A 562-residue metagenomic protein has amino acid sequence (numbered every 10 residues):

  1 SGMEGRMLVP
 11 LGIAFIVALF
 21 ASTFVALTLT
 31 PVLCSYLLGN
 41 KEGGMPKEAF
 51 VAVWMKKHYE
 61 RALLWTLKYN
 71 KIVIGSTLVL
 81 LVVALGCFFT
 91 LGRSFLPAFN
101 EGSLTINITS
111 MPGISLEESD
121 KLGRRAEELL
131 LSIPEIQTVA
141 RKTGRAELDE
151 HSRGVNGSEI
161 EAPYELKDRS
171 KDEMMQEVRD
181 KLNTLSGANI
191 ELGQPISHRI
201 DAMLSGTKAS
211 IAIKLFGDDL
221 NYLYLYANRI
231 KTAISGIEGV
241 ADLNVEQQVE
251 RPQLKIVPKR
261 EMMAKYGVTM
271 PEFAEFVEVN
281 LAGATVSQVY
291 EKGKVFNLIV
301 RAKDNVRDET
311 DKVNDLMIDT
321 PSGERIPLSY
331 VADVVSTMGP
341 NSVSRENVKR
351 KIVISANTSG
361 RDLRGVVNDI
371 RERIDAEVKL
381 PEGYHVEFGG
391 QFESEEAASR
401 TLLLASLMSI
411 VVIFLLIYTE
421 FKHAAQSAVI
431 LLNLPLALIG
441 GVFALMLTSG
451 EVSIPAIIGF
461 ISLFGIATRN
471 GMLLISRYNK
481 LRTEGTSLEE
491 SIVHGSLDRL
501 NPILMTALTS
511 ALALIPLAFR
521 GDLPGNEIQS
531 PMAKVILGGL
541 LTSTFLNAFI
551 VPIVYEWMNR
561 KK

Functional and structural regions predicted by a protein language model:
S1-F15, S94-P97, Q391-F392, F421 (+2 more regions): Short helix-loop junctions at transmembrane helix boundaries
S1-M7, L78-I114, R169, S205-S210 (+1 more regions): Transmembrane helices with small-residue packing motifs
M3, V9, F24, T28-L81 (+6 more regions): Interfacial helix-loop-helix hairpins and adjacent transmembrane helices of multi-pass alpha-helical membrane proteins
V17, A21, V25, V412-D498 (+3 more regions): Hydrophobic transmembrane alpha-helices and their membrane-interface caps in long multi-pass transport proteins
P46-P97, Q137, T184, A188-N189 (+3 more regions): Signature of alpha-helical transmembrane segments and their immediate interfacial
R93-L166, E177-D180, D218-Q253, S342: Extracytoplasmic/periplasmic
E117-T207, E261-G283, Y290: Solvent-exposed, membrane-proximal periplasmic/extracellular interface segments of envelope transport and secretion
E191, Y224-A227, K231-S409, I413-F421 (+2 more regions): Extracytoplasmic/periplasmic membrane-proximal domains and adjacent transmembrane bundles of envelope biogenesis
